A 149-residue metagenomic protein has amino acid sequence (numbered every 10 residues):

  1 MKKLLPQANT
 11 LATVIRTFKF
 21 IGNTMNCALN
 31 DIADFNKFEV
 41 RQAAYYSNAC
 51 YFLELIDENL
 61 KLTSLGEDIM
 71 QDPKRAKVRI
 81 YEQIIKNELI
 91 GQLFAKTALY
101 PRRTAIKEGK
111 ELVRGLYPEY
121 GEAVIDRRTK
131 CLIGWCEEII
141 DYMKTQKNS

Functional and structural regions predicted by a protein language model:
M1-S149: Donor-sugar nucleotide-binding helix/loop cap in glycosyltransferases
